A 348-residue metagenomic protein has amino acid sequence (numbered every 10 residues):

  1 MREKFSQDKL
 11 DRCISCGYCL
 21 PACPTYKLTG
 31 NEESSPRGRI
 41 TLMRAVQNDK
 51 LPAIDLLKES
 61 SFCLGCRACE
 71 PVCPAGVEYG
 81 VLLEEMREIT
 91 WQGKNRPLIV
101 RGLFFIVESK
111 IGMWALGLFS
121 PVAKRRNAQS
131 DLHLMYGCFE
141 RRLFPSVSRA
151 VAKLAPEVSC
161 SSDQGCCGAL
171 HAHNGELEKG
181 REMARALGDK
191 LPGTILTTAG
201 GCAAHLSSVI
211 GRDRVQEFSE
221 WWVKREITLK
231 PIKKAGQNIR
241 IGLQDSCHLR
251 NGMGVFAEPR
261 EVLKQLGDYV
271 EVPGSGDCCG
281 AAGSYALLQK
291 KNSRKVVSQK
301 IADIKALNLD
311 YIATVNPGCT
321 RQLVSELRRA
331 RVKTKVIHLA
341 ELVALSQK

Functional and structural regions predicted by a protein language model:
E3, Y79-K348: Iron-sulfur cluster-binding electron-transfer modules in prokaryotic oxidoreductases
Q7-R12: Noncatalytic alpha-helical scaffold of FAD-dependent oxidoreductases
I14, Y18-A45, L57, F62 (+2 more regions): Iron-sulfur cluster-binding cysteine motifs and their immediate structural context in ferredoxin-like electron-transfer
V46-K50: Membrane-interface transmembrane helices that cradle and orient dolichyl/undecaprenyl
L51-D55: Glycine/small-residue-rich interface belts in oligomeric ring/scaffold proteins and their assembly partners
